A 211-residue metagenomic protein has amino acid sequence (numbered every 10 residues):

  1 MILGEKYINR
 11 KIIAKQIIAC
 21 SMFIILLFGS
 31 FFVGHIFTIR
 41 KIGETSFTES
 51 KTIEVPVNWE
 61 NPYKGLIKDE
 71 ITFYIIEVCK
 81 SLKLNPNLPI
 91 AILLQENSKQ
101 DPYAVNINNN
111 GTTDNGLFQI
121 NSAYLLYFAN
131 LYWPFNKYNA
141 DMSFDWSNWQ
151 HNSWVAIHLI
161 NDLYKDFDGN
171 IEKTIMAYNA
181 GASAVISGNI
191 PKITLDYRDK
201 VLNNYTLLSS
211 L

Functional and structural regions predicted by a protein language model:
M1-I2: N-terminal intrinsically disordered, acidic low-complexity segments at the extreme N-terminus
E5-L26: N-terminal Sec-pathway targeting helices
I8-R10, M22, F31, F47 (+1 more regions): Compositionally biased regions
F28-E44: Membrane-interface motif at the C-terminal end of an N-terminal transmembrane signal
I42-L211: Catalytic glycan-binding domains that act on GlcNAc-containing polysaccharides
